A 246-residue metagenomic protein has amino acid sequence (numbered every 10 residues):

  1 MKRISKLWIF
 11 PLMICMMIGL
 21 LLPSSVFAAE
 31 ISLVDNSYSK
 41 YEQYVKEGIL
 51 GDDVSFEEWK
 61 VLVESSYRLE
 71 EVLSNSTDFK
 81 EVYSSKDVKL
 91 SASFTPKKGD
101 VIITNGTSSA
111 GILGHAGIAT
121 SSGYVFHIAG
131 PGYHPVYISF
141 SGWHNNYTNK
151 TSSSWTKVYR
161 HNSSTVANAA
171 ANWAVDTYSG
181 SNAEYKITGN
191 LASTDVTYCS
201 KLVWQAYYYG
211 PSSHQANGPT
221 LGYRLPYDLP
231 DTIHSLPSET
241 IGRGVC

Functional and structural regions predicted by a protein language model:
K2-L12: Bacterial N-terminal signal peptides that target proteins for export
I18-Y38: Sec-dependent signal peptide cleavage junction
Y41-T95: Non-catalytic propeptide/linker segments at domain boundaries
L69, N190, T194-C246: Activation targets extended, charge/polar-rich intrinsically disordered C-terminal tails
F94-Y159, E184-T194: Glycine-rich catalytic cores of cysteine/serine-nucleophile enzymes that process amide/ester linkages in cell-envelope
F126, G180, S212-S213: Secretory-pathway/luminal and periplasmic proteins that interact with or process carbohydrate-rich
S139-S164, A169, Y227-S238, V245-C246: Intrinsically disordered, low-complexity, charged/polar segments
S152-Y208: Long, low-complexity intrinsically disordered regions
